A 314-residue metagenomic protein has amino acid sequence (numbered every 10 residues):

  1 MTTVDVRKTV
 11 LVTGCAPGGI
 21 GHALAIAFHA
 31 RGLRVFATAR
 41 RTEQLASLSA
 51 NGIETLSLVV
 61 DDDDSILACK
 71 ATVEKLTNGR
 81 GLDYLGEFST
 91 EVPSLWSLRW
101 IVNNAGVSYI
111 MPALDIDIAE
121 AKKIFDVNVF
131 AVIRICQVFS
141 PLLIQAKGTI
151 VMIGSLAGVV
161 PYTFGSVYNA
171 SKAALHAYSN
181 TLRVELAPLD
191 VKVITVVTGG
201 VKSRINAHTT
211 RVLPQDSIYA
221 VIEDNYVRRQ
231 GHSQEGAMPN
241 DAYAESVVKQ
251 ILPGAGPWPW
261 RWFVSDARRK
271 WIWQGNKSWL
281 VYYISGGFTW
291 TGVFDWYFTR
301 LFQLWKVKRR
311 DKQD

Functional and structural regions predicted by a protein language model:
T2-F36, R40: Canonical Rossmann dinucleotide-binding motif of NAD(H)/NADP(H)-dependent dehydrogenases/reductases, specifically
N51-D64, D83-E87: Rossmann-fold cofactor-recognition segment
G86-T90, N104-Y109: Conserved NAD(P)H cofactor-binding loop of Rossmann-fold oxidoreductase domains
P112-A113, E120-I124, K147: Substrate-binding pocket helix/loop in short-chain dehydrogenase/reductase
C136, S171-A174: Active-site helix of classical SDR
S155: Residue(s) in the substrate-gating loop at a strand-loop-helix junction that position the organic substrate next
P188-A267: SDR active-site lid
